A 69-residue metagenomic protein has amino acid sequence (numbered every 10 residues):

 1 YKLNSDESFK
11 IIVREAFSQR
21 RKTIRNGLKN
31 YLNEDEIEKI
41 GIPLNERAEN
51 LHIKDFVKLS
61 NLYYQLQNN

Functional and structural regions predicted by a protein language model:
Y1-N50, S60, Y64-N69: Class I S-adenosyl-L-methionine
